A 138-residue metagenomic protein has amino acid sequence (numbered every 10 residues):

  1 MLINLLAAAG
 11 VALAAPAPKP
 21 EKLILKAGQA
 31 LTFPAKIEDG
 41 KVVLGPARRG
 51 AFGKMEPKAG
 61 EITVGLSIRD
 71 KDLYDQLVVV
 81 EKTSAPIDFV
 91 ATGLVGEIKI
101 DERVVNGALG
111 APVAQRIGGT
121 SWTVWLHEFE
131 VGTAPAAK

Functional and structural regions predicted by a protein language model:
N4-A15: Hydrophobic h-region of N-terminal signal peptides that target proteins for export in Gram-negative bacteria
L13-V78, P86-D88, T92-K138: Intrinsically disordered, low-complexity segments enriched in small/polar residues
